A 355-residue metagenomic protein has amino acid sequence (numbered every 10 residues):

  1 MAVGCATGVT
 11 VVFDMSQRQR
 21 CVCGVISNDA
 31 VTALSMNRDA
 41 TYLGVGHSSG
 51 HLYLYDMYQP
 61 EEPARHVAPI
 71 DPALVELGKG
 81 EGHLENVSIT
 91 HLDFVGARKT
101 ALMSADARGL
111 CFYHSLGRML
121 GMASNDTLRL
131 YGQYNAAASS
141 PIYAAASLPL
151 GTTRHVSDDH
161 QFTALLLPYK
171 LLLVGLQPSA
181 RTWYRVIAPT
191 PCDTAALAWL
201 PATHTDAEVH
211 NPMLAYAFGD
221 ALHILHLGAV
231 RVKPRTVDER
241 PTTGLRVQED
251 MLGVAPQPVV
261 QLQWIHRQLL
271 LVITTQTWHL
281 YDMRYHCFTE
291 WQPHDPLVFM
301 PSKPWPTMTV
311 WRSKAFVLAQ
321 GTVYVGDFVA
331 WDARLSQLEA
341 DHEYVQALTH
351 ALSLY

Functional and structural regions predicted by a protein language model:
M1-R267, T277-W305, V325-V345, H350-Y355: WD40-like beta-propeller blades
P306, V310-Y324: Canonical pleckstrin homology
